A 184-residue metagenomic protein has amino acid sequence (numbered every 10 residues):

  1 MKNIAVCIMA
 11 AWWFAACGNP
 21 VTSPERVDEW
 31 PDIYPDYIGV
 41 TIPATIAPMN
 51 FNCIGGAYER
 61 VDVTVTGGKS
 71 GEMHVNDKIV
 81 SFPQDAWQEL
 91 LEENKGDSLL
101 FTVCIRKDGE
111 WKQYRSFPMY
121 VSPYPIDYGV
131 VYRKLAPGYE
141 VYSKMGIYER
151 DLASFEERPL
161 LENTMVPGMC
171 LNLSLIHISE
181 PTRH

Functional and structural regions predicted by a protein language model:
I4-W12: Sec-dependent N-terminal signal peptides
A15-A16: C-terminal motif of bacterial Sec signal peptides marking the signal peptidase cleavage site
E25-D36, K69-A86, P118, A153-C170: Multi-bladed beta-propeller domains
D32-I33, W111-Y139: Low-complexity, Pro/Ser/Thr- and charge-rich linker/hinge segments at domain boundaries
D36-G56: Contiguous beta-strand segments within globular domains
E93-K107: Short, aromatic- and glycine-rich surface loops/edge beta-strands on solvent-exposed regions
Y139-E149: Structural motif
S174-H184: Residue-level detector of conserved catalytic or cofactor/ligand-binding positions in enzyme active sites
